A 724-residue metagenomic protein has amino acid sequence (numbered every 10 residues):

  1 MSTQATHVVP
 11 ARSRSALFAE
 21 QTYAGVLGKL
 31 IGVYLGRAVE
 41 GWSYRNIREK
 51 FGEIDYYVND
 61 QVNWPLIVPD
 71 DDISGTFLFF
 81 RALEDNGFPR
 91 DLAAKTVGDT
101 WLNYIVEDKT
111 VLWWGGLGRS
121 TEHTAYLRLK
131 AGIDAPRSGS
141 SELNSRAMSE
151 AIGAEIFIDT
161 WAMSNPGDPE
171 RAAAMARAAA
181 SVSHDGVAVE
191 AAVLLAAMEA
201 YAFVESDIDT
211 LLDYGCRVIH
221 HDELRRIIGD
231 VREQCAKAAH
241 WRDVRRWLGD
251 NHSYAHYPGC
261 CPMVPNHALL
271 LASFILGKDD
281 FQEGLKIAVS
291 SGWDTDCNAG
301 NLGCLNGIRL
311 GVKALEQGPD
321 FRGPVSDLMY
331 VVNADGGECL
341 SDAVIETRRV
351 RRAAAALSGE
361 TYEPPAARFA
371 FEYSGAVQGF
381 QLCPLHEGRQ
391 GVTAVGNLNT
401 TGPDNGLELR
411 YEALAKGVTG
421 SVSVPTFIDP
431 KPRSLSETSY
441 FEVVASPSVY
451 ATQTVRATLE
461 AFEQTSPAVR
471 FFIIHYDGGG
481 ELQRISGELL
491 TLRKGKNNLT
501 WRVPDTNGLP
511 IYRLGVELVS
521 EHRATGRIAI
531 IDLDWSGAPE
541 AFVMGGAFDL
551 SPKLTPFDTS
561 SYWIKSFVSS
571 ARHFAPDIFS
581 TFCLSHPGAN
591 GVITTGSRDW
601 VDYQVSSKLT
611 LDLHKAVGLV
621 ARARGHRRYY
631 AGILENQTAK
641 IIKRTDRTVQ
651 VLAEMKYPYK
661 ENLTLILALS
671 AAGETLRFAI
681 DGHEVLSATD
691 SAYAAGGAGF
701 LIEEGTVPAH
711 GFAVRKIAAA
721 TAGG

Functional and structural regions predicted by a protein language model:
M1-G487, T506-M544, Y603: Structured, active/binding-site neighborhoods that engage oxygen-rich ligands
L489-N498, P510-G724: Extracellular glycan-recognition regions
